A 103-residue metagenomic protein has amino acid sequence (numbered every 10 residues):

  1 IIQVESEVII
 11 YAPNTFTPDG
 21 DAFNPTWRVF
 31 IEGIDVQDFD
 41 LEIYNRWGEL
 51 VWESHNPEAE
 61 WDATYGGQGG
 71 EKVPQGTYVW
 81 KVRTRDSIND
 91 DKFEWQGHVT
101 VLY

Functional and structural regions predicted by a protein language model:
I1-Y103: Short loop/turn motifs at secondary-structure boundaries
